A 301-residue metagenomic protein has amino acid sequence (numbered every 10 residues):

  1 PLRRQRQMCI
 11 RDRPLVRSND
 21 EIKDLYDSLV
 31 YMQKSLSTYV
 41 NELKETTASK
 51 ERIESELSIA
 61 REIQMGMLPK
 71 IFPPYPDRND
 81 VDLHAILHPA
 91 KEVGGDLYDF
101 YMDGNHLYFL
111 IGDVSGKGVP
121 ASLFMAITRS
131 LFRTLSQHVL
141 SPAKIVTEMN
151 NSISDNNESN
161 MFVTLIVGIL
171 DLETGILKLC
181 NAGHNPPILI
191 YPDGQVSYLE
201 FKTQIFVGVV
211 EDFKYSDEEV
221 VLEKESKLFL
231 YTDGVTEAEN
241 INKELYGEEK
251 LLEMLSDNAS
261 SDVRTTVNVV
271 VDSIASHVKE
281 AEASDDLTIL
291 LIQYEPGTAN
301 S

Functional and structural regions predicted by a protein language model:
P1-R6, I10: Single conserved hydrophobic/aromatic residue that forms the stacking wall/gate of nucleotide- or nucleobase-binding
R11-I22, H88: HAMP-domain connector/hinge
R17, E21-E45: Amphipathic coiled-coil signaling helices used for dimeric signal transmission
R17-K23, S115, V235, T288: Adenine-nucleotide cofactor-binding loop residues
S18-L25, N79, A121, P142 (+1 more regions): The cytosolic transmitter module of two-component sensor histidine kinases
M32-Y39, L131-H138, A238: Signal-transmission/dimerization alpha-helices at domain junctions
E42-F229, A281-N300: … and, occasionally, acidic/histidine-rich disordered N-termini of signaling adaptors
I166, E218-L230, V235-S301: C-terminal catalytic subdomain
